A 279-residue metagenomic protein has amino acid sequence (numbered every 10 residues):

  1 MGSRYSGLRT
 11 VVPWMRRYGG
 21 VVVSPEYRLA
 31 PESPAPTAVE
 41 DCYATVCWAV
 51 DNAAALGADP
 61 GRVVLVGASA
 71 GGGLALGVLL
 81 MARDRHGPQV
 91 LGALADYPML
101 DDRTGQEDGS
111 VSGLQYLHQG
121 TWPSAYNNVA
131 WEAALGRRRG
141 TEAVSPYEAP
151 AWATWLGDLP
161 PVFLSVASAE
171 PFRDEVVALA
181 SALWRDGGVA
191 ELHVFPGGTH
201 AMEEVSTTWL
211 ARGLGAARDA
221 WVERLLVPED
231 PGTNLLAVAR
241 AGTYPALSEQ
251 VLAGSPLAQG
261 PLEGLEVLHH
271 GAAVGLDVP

Functional and structural regions predicted by a protein language model:
M1-G264, L268-G271: Alpha/beta-hydrolase superfamily serine-hydrolase fold, recognizing
L265, V278-P279: Polybasic, low-complexity intrinsically disordered segments
A272-V278: Short, intrinsically disordered C-terminal tails of secreted or membrane-associated proteins
